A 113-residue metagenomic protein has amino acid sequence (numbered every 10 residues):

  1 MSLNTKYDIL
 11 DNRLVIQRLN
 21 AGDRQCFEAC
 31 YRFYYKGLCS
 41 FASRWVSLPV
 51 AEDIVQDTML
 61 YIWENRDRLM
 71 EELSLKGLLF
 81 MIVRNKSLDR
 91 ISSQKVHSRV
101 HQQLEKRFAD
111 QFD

Functional and structural regions predicted by a protein language model:
M1-Q17: Extreme N-terminal regulatory/targeting segments of RNA polymerase sigma factors
L3-T5, N20-E28, C39-D57: Short, charged helix-capping/linker segments at alpha-helix termini
D8-N12, D89, H97-D113: Internal acidic/polar
A29-F33, R107: Alpha-helical structural segments
R32-K36, Q56, R84, S93: ATP/adenylate-binding site constellation spanning eukaryotic-like Ser/Thr protein kinases, ABC-transporter
S40, D53-L60, E64, L73-N85: Structural recognition of an alpha-helix C-terminal capping motif at a helix-to-coil junction
D67-M70, M81-Q102: Arg/Lys-rich amphipathic alpha helix in sigma70-family domain 2
